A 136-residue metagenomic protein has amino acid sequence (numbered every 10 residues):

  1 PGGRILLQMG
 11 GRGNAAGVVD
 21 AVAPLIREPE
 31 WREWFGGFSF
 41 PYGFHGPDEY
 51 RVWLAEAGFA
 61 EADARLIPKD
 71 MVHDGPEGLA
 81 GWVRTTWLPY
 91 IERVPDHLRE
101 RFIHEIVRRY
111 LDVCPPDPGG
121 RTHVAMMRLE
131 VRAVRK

Functional and structural regions predicted by a protein language model:
G2-D74: Conserved catalytic/acceptor-binding region of the Class I
A15, G43-P47, P76, R99 (+3 more regions): A structural signal for well-ordered alpha-helical scaffolds and beta->alpha junctions
A57, E61-P118: C-terminal helical/coil "lid" or tail adjacent to the Rossmann-like core of SAM-dependent
F59, A133-K136: C-terminal beta-strand of the catalytic ATP-binding
R121-T122: Short Gly/Pro-enriched turn/cap motifs at secondary-structure boundaries
A125-R132: Short hydrophobic/aromatic beta-strand or adjacent loop that forms the aromatic wall/cage of a ligand/substrate-binding
